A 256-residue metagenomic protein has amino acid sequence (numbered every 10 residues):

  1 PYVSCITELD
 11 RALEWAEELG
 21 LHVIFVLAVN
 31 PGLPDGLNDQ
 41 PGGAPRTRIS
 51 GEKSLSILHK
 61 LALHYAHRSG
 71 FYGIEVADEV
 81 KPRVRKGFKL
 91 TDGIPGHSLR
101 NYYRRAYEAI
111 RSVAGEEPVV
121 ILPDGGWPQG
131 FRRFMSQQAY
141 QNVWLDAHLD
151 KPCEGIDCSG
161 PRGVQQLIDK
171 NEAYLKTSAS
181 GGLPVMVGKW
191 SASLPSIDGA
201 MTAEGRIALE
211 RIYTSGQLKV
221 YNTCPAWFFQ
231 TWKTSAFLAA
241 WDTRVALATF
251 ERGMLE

Functional and structural regions predicted by a protein language model:
P1-L33, N38-G73, Y102-A109: An active-site-proximal structural segment forming one wall of the substrate-binding cleft that immediately precedes
A12, L19-H22, W127, P152 (+2 more regions): Conserved beta-strand elements of beta-rich interaction domains across eukaryotes, especially beta-propellers
V23, V185, W227: Hydrophobic anchor at the start of a short beta-strand that flanks the dinucleotide cofactor-binding loop
A28-L33, G126, Q230-A236: Short, solvent-exposed turn/loop segments enriched in Gly/Ser/Thr/Pro and often Arg
G32-L33, L37-D39, G70, P82 (+2 more regions): Eukaryotic short linear interaction motifs
S56, L63-A66, G70-G73, E79-L218 (+1 more regions): Extracellular glycoside hydrolase catalytic/binding regions
T202-E256: Aromatic-rich peripheral "rim/lid" segments of glycoside hydrolase catalytic domains that contact and position glycan
